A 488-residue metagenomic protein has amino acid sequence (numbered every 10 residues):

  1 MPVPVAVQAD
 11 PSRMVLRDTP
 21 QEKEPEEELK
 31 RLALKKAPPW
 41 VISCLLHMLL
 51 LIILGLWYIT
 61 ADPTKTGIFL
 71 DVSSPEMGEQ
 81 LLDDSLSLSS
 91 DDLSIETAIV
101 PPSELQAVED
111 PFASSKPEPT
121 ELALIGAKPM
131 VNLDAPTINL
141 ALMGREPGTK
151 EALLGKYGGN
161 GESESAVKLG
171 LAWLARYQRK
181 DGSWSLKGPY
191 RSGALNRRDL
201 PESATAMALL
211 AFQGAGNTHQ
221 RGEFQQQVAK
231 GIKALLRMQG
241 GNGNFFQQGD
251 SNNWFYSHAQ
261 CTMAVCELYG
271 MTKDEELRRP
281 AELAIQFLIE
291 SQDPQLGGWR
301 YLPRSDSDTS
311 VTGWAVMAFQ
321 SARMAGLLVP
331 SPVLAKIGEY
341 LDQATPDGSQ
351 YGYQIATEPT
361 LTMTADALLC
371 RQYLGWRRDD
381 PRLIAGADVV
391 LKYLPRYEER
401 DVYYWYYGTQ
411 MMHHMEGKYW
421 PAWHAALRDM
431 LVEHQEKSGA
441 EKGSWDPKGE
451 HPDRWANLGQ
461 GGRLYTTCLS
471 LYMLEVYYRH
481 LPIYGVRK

Functional and structural regions predicted by a protein language model:
M1-E24: N-terminal intrinsically disordered, acidic low-complexity segments at the extreme N-terminus
D18-A37: Juxtamembrane low-complexity tails/linkers enriched in Ser/Thr-Pro and polybasic
L34-P38, L50-L54, T60-K488: Preference for long, amphipathic alpha-helical scaffolds in soluble/luminal domains and all-alpha bundles
W40-I42: Residue-level marker of motif borders
